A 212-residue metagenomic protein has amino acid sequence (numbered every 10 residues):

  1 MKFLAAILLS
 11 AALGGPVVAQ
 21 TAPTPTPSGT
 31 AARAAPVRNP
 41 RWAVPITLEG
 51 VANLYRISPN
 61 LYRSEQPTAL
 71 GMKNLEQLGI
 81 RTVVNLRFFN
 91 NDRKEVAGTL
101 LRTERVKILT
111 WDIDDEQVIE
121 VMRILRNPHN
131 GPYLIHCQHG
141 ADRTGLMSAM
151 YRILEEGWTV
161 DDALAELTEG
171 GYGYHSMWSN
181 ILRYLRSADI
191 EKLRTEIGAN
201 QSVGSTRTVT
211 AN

Functional and structural regions predicted by a protein language model:
F3, S10-Y133, L146-N212: Cys-dependent protein tyrosine phosphatase-like superfamily
C137: Short cysteine clusters
G140: Substrate/cofactor-recognition hotspot
R143: Conserved lysine of the Walker
